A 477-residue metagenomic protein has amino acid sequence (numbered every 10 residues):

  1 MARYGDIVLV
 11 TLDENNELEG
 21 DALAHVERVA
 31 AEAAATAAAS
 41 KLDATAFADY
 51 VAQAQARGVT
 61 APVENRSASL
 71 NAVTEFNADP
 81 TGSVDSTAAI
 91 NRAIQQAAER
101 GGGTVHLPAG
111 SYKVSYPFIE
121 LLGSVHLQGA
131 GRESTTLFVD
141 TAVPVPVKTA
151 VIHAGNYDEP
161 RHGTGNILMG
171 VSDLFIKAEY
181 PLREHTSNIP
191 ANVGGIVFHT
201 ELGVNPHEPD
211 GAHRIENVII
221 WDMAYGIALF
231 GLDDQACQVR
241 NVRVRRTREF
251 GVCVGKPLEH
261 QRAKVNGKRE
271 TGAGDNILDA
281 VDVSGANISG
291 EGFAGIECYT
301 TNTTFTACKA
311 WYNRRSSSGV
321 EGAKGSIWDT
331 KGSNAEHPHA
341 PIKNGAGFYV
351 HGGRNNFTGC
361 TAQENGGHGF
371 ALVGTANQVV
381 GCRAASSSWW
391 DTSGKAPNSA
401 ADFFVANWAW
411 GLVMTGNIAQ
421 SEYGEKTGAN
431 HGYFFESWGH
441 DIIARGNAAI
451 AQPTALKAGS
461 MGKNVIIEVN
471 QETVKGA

Functional and structural regions predicted by a protein language model:
M1-S69, S134: Short, low-complexity N-terminal tether/leader segments at secretion or assembly junctions of large, surface-exposed
Y4-I7, T60, S67-A68, G102 (+20 more regions): Surface-exposed or flexible loop/turn and strand-edge residues in extracellular/cell-surface modules
T11-T36, I288, T330, A335-I342 (+3 more regions): Periodic small-residue-enriched repeat registers in elongated scaffold domains
E75-A89, H126-G194: Right-handed parallel beta-helix/beta-spiral solenoid domain characteristic of secreted/periplasmic
N91, Q95, E99-H126, A130-V143 (+1 more regions): N-terminal extracellular ligand-recognition/capping segment immediately after the signal peptide
G102-G103, Y116-P117, R132, T136-V143 (+11 more regions): Short glycine/acidic-rich loop motifs that flank beta-strands on beta-rich extracellular proteins
L107, H126-G129, L168-V171, D210-E216 (+10 more regions): All-beta strand scaffolds that present successive hydrophobic residues in beta-strands
T164-G165, G170-E291, T300, S317 (+1 more regions): Right-handed parallel beta-helix
